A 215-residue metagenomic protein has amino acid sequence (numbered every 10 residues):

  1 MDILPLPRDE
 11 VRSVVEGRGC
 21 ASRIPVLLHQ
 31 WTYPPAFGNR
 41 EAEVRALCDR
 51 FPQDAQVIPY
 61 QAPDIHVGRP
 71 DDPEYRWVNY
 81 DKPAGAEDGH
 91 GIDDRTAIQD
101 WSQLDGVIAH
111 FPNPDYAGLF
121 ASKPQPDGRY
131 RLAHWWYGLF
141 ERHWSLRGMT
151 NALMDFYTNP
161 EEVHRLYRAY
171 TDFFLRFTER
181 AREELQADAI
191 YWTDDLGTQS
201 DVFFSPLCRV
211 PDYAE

Functional and structural regions predicted by a protein language model:
M1-N39, S102-E215: Active-site loop segments of alpha/beta catalytic cores
R8, L28, V57-P59, R76-G85: N-acyltransferase acceptor-side catalytic subdomain
Q30-T32, Q61-D64: Short beta-alpha junction loops
F37-C48, G68-Y75: Glycine-rich loop at the start of a catalytic domain that most often binds anionic cofactors/ligands
E43-A62, E184: Catalytic domains of carbohydrate-active enzymes, especially glycoside hydrolases
A55-A62, G89, E161-L166: Short C-terminal domain-edge/linker segments immediately following a structured domain
D64-P114, Q125-H134: A contiguous, low-structure linker/loop signature
